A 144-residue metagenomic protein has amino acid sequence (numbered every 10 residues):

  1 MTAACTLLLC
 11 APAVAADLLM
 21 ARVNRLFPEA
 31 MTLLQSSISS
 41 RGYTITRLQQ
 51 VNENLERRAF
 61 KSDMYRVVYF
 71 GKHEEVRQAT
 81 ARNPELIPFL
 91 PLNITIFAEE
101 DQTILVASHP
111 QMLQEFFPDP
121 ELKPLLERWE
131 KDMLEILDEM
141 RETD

Functional and structural regions predicted by a protein language model:
M1-A3: Sec-dependent signal peptide recognition, specifically the positively charged N-region followed immediately by
C10-P12: N-terminal signal peptide c-region/cleavage motif recognized by signal peptidases
A15-F70: N-terminal secretory signal peptides
L48, A81-N93, L125-I136: Hydrophobic transmembrane alpha-helix bundles
N54-E100, S108: Mid-chain, structured segments of secreted extracytoplasmic proteins
Q111-D144: C-terminal partner/receptor-binding element of secreted or periplasmic proteins
